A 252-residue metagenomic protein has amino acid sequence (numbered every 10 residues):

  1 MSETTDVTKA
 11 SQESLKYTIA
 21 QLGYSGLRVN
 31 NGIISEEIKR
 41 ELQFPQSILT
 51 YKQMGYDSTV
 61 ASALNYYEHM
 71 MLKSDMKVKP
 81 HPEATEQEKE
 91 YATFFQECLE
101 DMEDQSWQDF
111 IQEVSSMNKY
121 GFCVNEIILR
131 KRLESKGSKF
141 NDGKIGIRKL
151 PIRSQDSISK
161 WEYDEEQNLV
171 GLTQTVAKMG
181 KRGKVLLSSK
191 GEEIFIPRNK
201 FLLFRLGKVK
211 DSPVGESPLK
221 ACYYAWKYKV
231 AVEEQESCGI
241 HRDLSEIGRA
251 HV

Functional and structural regions predicted by a protein language model:
S2-T59, H69-M70, K89, T93-H251: Structured, contiguous alpha/beta core segments that scaffold functional sites
M71-V78, E83: Active-site acidic/histidine clusters and adjacent loop/turn architecture that either coordinate catalytic ions
